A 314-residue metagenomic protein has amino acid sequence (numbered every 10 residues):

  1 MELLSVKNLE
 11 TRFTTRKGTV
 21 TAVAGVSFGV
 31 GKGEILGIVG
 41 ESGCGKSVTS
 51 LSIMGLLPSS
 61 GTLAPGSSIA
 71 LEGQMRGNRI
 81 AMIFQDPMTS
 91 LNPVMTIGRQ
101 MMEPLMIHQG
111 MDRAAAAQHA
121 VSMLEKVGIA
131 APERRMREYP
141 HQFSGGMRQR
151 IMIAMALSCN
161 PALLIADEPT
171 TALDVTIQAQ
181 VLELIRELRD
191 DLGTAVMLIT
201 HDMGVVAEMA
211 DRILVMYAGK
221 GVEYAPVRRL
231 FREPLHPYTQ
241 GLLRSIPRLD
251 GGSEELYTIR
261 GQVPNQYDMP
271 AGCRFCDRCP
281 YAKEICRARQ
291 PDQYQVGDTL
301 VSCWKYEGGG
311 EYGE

Functional and structural regions predicted by a protein language model:
L3, R12-G25, L56-L63, V94 (+2 more regions): A short, flexible loop at the N-terminus of ABC-type nucleotide-binding domains that lies
V39-G40: The feature captures the beta-strand-to-loop junction immediately N-terminal to the Walker
A114-R134, L243: Conserved ABC ATPase "signature" region
A130-E133, Y224-E314: Short catalytic/signature loops enriched in Gly
E138-F143, M147: Conserved ABC ATPase signature
S158-A162: A short, proline-enriched helix->beta-strand linker immediately N-terminal to the Walker B motif in ABC-type P-loop
I165-P169, L173-E254: P-loop NTP-binding/switch modules centered on Walker-like glycine-rich loops
